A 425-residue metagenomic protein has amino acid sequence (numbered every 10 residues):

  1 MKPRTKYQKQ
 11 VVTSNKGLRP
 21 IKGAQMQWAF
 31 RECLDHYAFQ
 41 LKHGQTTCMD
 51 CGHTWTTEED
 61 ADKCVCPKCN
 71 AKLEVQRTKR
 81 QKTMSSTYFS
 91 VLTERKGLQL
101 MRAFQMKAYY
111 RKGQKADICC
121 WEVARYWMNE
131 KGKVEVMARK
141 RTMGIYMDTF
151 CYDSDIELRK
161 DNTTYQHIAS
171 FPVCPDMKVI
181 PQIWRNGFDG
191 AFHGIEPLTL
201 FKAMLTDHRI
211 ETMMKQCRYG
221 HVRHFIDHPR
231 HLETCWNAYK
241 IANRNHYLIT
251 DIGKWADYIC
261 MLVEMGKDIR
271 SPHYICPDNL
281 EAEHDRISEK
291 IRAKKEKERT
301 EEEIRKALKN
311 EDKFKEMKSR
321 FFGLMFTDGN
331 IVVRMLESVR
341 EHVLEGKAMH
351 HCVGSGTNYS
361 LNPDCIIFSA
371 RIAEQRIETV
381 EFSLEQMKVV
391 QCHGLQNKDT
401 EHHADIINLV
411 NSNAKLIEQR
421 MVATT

Functional and structural regions predicted by a protein language model:
M1-K309: Sequence-structural signature of the catalytic-core scaffold of metal-dependent phosphohydrolases that act on
L200, H208-T425: Catalytic-core elements of nucleic-acid end-processing and repair enzymes
